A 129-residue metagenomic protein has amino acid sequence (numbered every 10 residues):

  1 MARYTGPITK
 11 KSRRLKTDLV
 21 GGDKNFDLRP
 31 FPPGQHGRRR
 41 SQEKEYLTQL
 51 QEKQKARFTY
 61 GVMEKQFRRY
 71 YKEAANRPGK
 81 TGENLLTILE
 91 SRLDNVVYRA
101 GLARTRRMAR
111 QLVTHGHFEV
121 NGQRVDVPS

Functional and structural regions predicted by a protein language model:
M1-A100, D126-S129: Ferredoxin-like alpha/beta domains used as RNA- or RNAP-binding modules
A103-R106: Beta-rich strand-turn-strand
M108-S129: A contiguous pocket-lining binding segment that forms or flanks enzyme active sites
